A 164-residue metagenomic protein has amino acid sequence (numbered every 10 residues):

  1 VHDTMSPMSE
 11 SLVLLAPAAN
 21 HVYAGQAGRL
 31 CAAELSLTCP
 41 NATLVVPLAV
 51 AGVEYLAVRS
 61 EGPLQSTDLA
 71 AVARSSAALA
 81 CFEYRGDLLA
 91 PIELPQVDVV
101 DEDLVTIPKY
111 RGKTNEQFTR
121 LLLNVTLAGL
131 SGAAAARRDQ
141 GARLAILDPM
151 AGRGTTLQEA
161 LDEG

Functional and structural regions predicted by a protein language model:
V1-T4: Short, positively charged and aromatic/hydrophobic N-terminal segments
S6-G112: Accessory substrate-recognition/RNA-binding modules or partner subunits associated with SAM-dependent
E102-A133: SAM-dependent Rossmann-like transferase core, predominantly class I methyltransferases with a strong bias toward
L121, V125, S131-G164: Conserved S-adenosyl-L-methionine
